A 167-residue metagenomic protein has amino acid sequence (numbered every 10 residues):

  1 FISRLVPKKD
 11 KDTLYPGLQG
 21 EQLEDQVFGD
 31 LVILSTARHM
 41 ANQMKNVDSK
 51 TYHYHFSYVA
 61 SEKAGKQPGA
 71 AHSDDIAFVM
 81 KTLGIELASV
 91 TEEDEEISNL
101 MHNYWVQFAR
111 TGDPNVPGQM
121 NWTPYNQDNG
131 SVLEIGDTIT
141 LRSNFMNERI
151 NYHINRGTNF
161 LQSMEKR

Functional and structural regions predicted by a protein language model:
F1-E92, Y104: Substrate-gating cap/lid region and adjacent catalytic-acid/histidine neighborhood within extracellular/lumenal
S49-Y54, T111-M120: Acidic/polar loop patches that form or flank catalytic/metal-binding clefts of enzymes that bind anionic ligands
A64, A109-D113, I139-L141: Amphipathic C-terminal alpha-helical segment
A71, N99, Y125-Q127: A structural signal for short secondary-structure junctions
D94-P117: Non-catalytic, well-ordered alpha-helical segments in soluble enzyme domains
N115-S143: Mature extracytoplasmic/periplasmic domains
T138-R167: Tryptophan-rich aromatic "cage" segments
